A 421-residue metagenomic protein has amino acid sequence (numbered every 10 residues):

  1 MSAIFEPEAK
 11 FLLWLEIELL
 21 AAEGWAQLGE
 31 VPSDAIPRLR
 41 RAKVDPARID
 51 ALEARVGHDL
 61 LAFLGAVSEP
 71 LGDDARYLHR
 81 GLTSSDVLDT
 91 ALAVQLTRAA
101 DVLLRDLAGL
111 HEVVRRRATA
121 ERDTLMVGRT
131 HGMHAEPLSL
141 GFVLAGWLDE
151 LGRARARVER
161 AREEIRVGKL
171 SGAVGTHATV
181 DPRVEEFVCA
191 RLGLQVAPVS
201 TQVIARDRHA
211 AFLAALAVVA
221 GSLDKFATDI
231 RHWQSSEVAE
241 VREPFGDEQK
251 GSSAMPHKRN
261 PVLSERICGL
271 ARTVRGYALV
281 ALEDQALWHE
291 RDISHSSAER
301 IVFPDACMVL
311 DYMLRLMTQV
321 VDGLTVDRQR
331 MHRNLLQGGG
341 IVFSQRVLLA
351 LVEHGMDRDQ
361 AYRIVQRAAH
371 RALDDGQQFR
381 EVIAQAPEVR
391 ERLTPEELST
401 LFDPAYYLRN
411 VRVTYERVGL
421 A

Functional and structural regions predicted by a protein language model:
M1-L13, I17, P37, R41 (+3 more regions): Glycine-rich cofactor/substrate-binding loops
M1-S171, H177, D181-F187, V196 (+3 more regions): A helix-coil-helix interface module used to build multimeric assemblies and to scaffold catalytic/cofactor sites
A26, E30, R115, T119 (+8 more regions): Hydrophobic/aromatic-lined pockets within catalytic cores
V31, I36, V238-A239, D357: Conserved hydrophobic residue
S84, T176, R191, V196-V203 (+4 more regions): A structural signal for small-residue-enriched, beta-sheet-centric alpha/beta enzyme cores and oligomeric scaffold folds
T97-A108, R115, A145-L148, G152 (+6 more regions): Short amphipathic alpha-helical segments with heptad-repeat character
F142, A210-V218, R346-H354: Short, well-ordered beta-strand elements within core beta-sheets of diverse protein domains
E185-A278: Acidic, glycine-rich loop-and-beta core segments that form the ion-binding/anion-interacting portion of active sites
